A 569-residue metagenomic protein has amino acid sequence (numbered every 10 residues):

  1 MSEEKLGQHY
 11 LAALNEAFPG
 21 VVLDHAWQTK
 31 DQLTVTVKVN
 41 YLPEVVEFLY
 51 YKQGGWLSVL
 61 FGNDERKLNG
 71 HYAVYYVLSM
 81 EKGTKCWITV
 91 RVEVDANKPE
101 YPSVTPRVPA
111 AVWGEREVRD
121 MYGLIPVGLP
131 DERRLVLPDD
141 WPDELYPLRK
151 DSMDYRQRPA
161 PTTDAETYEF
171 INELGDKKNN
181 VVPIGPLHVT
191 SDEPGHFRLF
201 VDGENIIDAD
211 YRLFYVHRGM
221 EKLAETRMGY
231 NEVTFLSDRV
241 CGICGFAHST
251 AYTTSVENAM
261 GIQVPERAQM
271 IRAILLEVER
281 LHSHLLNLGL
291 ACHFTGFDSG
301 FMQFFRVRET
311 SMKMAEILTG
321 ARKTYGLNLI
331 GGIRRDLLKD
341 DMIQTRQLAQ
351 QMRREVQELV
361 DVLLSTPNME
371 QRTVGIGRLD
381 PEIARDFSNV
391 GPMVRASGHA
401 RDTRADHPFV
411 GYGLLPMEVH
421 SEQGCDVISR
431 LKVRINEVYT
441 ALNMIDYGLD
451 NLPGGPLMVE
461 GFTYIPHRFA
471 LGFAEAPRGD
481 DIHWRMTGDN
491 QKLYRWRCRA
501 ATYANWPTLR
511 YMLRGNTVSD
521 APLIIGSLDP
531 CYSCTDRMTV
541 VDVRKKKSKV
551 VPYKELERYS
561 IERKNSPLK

Functional and structural regions predicted by a protein language model:
M1-D208, S283, S365, M369-Q371 (+4 more regions): Terminal low-complexity/charged segments
L42, L135-E144, D151-K569: Metal/cofactor-centered catalytic core regions of large enzymes
